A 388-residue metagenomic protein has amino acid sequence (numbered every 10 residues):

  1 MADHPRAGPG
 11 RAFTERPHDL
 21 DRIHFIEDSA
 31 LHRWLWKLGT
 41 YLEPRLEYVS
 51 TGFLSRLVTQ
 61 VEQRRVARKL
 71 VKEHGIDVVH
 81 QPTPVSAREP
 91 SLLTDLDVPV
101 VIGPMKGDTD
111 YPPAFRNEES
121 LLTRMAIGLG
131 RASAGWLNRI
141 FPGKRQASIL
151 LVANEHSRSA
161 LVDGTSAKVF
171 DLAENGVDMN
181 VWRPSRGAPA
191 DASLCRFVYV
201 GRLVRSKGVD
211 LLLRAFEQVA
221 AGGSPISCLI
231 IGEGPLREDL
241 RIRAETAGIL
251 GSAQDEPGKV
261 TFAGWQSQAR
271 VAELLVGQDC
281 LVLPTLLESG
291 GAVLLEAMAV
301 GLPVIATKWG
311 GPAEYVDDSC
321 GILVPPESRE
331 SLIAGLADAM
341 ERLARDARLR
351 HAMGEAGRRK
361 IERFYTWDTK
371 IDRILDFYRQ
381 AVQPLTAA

Functional and structural regions predicted by a protein language model:
R22-I26, G130-S185, A192: Donor nucleotide-sugar binding/catalytic pocket of nucleotide-sugar-dependent glycosyltransferases
A30-T51, D97-N138: Acceptor-binding helix/loop patch of EC 2.4 sugar-transfer enzymes, predominantly nucleotide-sugar-dependent
C195, Y199-Q218, P235-D239: A conserved mid-protein helix/loop that constitutes part of the nucleotide-sugar donor-binding site
D239-Q266: Nucleotide-activated donor-binding/catalytic signature segment of Leloir-type glycosyltransferases, i.e., the conserved
W265-Q266, E273-Q278: Short alpha-helical donor nucleotide-sugar binding micro-motif in glycosyltransferases
L286: Aromatic "clamp/platform" in nucleotide-sugar-dependent glycosyltransferases that forms part of the donor/acceptor
P303-A306: Short hydrophobic beta-strand element within catalytic cores of glycosyltransferases and related nucleotide-activated
A313-E341, R348-A352: Change "using UDP/GDP/dTDP sugars" to "using nucleotide sugars
